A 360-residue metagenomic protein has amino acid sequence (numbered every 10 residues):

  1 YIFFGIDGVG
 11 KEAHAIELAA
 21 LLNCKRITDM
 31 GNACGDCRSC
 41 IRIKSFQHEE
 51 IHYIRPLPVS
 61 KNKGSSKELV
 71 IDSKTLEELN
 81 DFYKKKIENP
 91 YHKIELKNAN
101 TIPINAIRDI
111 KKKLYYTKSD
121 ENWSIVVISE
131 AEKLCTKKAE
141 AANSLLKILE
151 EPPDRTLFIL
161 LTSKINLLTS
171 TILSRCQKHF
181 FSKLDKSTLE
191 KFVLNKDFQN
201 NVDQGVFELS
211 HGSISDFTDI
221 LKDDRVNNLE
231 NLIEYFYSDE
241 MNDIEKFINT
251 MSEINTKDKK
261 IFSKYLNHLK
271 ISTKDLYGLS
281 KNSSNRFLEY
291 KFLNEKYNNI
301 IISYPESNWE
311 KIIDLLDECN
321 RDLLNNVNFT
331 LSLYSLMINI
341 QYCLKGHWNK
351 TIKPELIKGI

Functional and structural regions predicted by a protein language model:
Y1-E140: Clamp-loader machinery-focused feature within the broader ASCE/P-loop NTPase space
Y1-L21, M30, R38, R42 (+2 more regions): Charged, glycine-rich active-site and insertion segments that engage polyanionic ligands
K112, K147, S170, S174: Conserved adenine-binding aromatic site and its adjacent loop/helix in ATP-hydrolyzing domains
Y115, A142-L157: Conserved catalytic/switch belt of AAA+ P-loop NTPases
I128-S129, L161-S163: Short His-Asn-centered micro-motif
L134-K137, P152, L168: Catalytic P-loop NTPase motifs of RecA-like helicase/translocase cores
